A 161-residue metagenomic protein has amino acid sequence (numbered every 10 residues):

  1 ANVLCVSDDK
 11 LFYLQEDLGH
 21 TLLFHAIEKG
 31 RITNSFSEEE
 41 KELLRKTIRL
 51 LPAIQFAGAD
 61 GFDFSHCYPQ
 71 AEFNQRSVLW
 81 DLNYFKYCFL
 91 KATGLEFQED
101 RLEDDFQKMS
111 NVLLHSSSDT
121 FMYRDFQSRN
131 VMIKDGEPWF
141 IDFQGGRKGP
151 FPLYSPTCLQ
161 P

Functional and structural regions predicted by a protein language model:
A1-W80, K91: ATP-binding pocket architecture of kinase catalytic cores
Q15, S77, R101, R147-P150: A generic short alpha-helical patch detector that favors 3-5-residue windows in or near N-terminal regions
E16-D17, F106, K134-D135: Active-site beta-strand termini and strand-to-loop segments that position acidic
K29-I32, Y87-L95, C158-P161: General structural signal for alpha-helix termini and helix-helix connectors
K46, L50, D105, Y154: Charged catalytic carboxylate motif
A59-A71, R76, D81-M122: An alpha-helical support segment within catalytic cores of ATP-dependent transferases
N83, Y87-C88, T120-M122, Q127 (+1 more regions): Active-site Asp-x-Gly
